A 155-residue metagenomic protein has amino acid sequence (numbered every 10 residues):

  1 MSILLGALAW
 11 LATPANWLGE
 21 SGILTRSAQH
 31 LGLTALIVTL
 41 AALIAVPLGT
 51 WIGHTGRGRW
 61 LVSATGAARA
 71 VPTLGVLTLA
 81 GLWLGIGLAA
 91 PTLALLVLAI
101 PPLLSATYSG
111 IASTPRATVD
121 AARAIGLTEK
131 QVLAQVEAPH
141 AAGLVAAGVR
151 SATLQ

Functional and structural regions predicted by a protein language model:
M1-V38: Periplasmic/extracellular loop-to-transmembrane helix junction in inner-membrane transport proteins
G22-L33, G81-P102, A142-G143: Loop-to-helix entry region at the N-terminal start of transmembrane alpha-helices in multi-pass membrane transporters
A35, T39-P47: Generic alpha-helical transmembrane segments of integral inner-membrane proteins, especially permease/transport modules
A35, V97, K130-Q155: Transmembrane alpha-helices
L48-A80, L95, S105-S113, D120: Cytoplasmic-entry segments and transmembrane alpha-helices of multi-pass inner-membrane transporters
R59-W60, L88-T92, L133, E137 (+1 more regions): The feature captures the transmembrane alpha-helix scaffold of multi-pass secondary transporters
I125-G126: Glycine/proline-centered hinge or cleavage motifs at structural transition points of membrane proteins
